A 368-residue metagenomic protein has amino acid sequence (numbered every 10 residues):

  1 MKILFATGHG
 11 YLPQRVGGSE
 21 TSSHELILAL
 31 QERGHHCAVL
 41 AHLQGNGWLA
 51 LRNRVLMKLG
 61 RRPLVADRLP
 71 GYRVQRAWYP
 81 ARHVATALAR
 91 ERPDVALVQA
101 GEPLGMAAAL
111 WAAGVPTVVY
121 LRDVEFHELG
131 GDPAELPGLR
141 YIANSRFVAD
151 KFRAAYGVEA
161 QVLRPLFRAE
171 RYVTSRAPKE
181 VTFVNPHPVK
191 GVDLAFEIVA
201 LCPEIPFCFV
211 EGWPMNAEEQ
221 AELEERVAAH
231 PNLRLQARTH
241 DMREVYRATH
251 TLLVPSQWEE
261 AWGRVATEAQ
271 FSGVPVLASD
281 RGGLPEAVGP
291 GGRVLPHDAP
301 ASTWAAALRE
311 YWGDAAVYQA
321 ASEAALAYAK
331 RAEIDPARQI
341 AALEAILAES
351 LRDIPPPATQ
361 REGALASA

Functional and structural regions predicted by a protein language model:
H9-Y11, A29-R73: N-terminal strand-loop element at the rim of the active site of nucleotide-sugar-dependent glycosyltransferases
A77, V98-P103: Short His-centered aromatic/hydrophobic patch
Y79-P80, A228-A248, Q257, D298: Conserved active-site histidine-acidic residue motif and adjacent donor-binding/catalytic loop of glycosyltransferases
F126, G138-Y172, A177, V189: Donor nucleotide-sugar binding/catalytic pocket of nucleotide-sugar-dependent glycosyltransferases
A169-R226, L235: Conserved catalytic-core segment of nucleotide-activated headgroup transferases in glycan assembly
R247-A261, V274: Acidic donor-binding loop of glycosyltransferase active sites
D280, P285-E310, A316: Change "using UDP/GDP/dTDP sugars" to "using nucleotide sugars
A299, G313-L347: A charged, aromatic-enriched C-terminal amphipathic alpha-helix characteristic of glycosyltransferases across folds
